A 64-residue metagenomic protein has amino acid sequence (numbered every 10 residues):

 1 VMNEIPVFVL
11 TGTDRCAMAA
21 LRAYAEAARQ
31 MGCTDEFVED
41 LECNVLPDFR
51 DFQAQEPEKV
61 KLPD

Functional and structural regions predicted by a protein language model:
V1-A23: N-terminal acidic leader/helix
A19-P63: Short, charge-rich amphipathic interface segments used for partner binding and complex assembly
